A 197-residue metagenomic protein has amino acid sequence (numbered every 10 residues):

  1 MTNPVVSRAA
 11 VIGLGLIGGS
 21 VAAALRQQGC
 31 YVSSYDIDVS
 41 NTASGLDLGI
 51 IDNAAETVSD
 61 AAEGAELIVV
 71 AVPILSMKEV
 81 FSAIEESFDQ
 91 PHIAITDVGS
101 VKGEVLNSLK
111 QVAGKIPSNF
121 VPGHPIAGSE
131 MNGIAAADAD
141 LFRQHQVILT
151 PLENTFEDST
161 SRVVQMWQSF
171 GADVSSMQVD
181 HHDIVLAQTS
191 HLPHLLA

Functional and structural regions predicted by a protein language model:
M1-E63: NAD(P)+-binding Rossmann beta1-loop-alpha1 motif at the extreme N-terminus of oxidoreductases
R8, Y31-V32, N119, Q146 (+1 more regions): Residues at the starts of beta-strands that form the adenosine-phosphate
A10-V11, V70, L149: Hydrophobic Val/Ile/Leu positions in short beta-strands of Rossmann-like dinucleotide-binding domains
S40-N41, S76, K102-V105: Conserved short alpha-helix immediately C-terminal to the canonical SAM/SAH-binding motif I of Rossmann-like
V58-D89, I93-A94: Rossmann-like NAD(P)-binding element
A71-P73, G99, P151: Glycine-rich, N-terminal phosphate-binding loop of Rossmann-like dinucleotide-binding domains
A83-A135: Rossmann-like NAD(P)(H) cofactor-binding subdomain of soluble oxidoreductases
L141-A197: Internal alpha-helical scaffold of NAD(P)-dependent oxidoreductase catalytic cores
